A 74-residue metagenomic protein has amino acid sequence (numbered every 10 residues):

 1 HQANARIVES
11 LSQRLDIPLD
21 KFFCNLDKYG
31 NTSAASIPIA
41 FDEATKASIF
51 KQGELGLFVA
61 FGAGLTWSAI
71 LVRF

Functional and structural regions predicted by a protein language model:
H1-F74: Claisen-condensing/thiolase-fold acyl-transfer catalytic domains that form or cleave C-C bonds in fatty acid
